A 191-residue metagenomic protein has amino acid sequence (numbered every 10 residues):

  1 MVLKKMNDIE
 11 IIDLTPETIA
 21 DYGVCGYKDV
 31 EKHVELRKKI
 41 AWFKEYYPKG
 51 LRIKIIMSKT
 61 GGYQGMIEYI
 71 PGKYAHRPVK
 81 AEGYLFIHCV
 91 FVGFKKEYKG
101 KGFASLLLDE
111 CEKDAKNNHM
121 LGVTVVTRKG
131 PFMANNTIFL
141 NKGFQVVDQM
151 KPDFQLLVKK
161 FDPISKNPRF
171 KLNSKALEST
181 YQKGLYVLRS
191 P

Functional and structural regions predicted by a protein language model:
M1-K49, I53-T60: Short amphipathic alpha-helix that is part of the acyltransferase structural core
L36-K59, Q64-Y84, H88-V90: A conserved beta-strand-loop-helix scaffold within acyl/acetyltransferase catalytic domains
V90-G100, R128-K129: A short, internal acetyl-CoA/4′-phosphopantetheine-binding micro-motif in the GNAT/acyltransferase core
K99-K113: Conserved acetyl-CoA-binding loop-helix of GNAT-fold acetyltransferases
K113-K129: Conserved GNAT acetyl-CoA-binding A-motif
H119, K129-K151: Conserved active-site alpha-helix within GNAT-family acetyltransferase domains
K151-S179: C-terminal "cap" of GNAT-fold acetyltransferases
Y181-P191: Local sequence-structure signature of Cys/Sec-based thiol-disulfide redox active-site neighborhoods
